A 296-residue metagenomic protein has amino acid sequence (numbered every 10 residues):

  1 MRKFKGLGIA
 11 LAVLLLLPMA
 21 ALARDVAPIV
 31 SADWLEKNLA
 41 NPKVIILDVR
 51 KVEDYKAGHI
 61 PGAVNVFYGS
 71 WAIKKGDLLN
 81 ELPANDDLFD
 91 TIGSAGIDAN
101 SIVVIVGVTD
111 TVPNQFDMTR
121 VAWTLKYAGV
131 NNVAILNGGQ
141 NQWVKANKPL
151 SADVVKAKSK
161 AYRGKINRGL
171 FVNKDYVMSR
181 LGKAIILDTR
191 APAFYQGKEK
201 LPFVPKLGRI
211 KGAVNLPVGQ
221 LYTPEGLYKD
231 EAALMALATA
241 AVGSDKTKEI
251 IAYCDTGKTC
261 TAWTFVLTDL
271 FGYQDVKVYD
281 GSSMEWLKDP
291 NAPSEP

Functional and structural regions predicted by a protein language model:
M1-I9: Bacterial N-terminal signal peptides that target proteins for export
A10-P18: Bacterial N-terminal signal peptides
L22-I45, V52-I185, P192-P296: Rhodanese-like catalytic fold shared by cysteine-dependent sulfurtransferases and DSP/PTP-type phosphatases
